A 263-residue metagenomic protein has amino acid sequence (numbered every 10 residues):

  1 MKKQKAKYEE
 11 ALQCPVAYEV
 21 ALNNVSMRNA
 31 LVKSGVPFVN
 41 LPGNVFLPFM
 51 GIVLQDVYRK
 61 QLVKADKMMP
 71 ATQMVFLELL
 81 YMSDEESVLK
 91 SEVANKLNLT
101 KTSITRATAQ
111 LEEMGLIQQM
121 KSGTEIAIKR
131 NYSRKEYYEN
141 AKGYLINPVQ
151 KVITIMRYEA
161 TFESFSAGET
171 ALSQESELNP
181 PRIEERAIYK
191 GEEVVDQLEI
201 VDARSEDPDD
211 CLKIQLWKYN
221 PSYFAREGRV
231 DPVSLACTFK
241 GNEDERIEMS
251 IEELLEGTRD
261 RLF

Functional and structural regions predicted by a protein language model:
M1-L41, P48, A141-F263: Long, low-complexity, charge-rich intrinsically disordered regions
F49-L77: Short alpha-helical segments that sit at the start of domains
M68-P70, E86-S87, R106, Q110 (+1 more regions): Short glycine/proline-centered loop/turn elements that form peptide/ligand docking sites
L80-E85, R226: Short helix-capping/hinge SLiMs at alpha-helix to coil transitions
D84-L97, T108: Short acidic, hydrophobic short linear motifs in intrinsically disordered regions
N98-E113: Short amphipathic alpha-helical interaction segments
E112-G123: A short, conserved structural fragment
G123-Y132: Minor-groove-contacting beta-hairpin "wing" of winged helix-turn-helix DNA-binding domains
